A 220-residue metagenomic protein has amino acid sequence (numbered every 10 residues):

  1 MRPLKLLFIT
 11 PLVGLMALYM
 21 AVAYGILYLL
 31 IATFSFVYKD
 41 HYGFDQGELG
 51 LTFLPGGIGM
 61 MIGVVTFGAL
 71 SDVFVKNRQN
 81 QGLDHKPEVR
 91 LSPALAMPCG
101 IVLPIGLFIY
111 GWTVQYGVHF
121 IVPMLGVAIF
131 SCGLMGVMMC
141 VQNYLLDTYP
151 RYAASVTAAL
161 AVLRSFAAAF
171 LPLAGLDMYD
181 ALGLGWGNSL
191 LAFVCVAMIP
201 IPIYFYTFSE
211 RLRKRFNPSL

Functional and structural regions predicted by a protein language model:
M1-G14: Juxtamembrane intracellular "pre-TM" segments in multi-pass secondary transporters
T10, M20-A21, A159: Short acidic/histidine-centered micro-motifs embedded in hydrophobic/aromatic stretches that mark compact functional
G14-L15, A153: Internal amphipathic alpha-helical segments of the cytochrome P450 catalytic fold
L15-G25: A single, central transmembrane helix in multi-pass transporters
Y24, Y28-L220: C-terminal transmembrane bundle
